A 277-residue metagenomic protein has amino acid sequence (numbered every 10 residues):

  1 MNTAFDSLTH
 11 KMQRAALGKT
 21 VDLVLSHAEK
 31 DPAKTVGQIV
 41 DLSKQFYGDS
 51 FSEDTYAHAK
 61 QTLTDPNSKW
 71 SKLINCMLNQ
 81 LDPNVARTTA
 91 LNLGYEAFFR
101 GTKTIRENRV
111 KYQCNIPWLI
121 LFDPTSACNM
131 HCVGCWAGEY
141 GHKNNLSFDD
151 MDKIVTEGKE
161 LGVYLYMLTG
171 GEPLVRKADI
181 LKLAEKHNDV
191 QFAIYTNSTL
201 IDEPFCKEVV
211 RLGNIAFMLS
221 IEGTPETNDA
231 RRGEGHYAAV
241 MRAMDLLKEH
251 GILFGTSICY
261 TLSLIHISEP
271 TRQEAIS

Functional and structural regions predicted by a protein language model:
M1-D65, D229-S268, R272, S277: Radical SAM enzyme [4Fe-4S]-AdoMet core and its adjacent flexible, acidic and glycine-rich loops/tails across
G37-P204: Conserved alpha-helical substructure of the radical SAM core
F148-L168, R176-S268, R272: Radical SAM/AdoMet-radical enzyme domain recognition
